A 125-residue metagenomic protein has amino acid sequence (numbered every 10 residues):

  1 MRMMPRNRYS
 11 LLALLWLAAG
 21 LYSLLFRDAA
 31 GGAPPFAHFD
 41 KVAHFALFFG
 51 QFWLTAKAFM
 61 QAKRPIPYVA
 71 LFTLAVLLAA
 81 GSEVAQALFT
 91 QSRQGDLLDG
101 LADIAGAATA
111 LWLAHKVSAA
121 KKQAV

Functional and structural regions predicted by a protein language model:
M1-G100, I104-V125: Bulky hydrophobic segments
